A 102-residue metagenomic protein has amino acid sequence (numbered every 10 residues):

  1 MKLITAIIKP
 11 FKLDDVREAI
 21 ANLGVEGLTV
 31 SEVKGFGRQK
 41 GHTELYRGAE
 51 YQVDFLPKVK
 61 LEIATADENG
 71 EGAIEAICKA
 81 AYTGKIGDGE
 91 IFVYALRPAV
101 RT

Functional and structural regions predicted by a protein language model:
M1-T102: Positively charged, small/polar-rich N-terminal and surface patches that mediate targeting and assembly and bind
